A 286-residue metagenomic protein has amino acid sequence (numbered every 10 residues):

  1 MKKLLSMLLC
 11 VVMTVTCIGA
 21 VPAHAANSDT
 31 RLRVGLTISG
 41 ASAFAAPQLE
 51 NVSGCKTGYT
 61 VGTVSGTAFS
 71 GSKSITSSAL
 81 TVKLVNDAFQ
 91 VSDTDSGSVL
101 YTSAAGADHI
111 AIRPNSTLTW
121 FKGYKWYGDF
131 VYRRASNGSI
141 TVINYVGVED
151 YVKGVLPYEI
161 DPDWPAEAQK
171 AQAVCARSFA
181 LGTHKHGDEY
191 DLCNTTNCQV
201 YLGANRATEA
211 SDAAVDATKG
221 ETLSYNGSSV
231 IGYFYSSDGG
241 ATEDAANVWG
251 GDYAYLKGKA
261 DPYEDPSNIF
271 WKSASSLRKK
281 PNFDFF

Functional and structural regions predicted by a protein language model:
K2-F286: Conserved, single-site charged/polar hotspot
